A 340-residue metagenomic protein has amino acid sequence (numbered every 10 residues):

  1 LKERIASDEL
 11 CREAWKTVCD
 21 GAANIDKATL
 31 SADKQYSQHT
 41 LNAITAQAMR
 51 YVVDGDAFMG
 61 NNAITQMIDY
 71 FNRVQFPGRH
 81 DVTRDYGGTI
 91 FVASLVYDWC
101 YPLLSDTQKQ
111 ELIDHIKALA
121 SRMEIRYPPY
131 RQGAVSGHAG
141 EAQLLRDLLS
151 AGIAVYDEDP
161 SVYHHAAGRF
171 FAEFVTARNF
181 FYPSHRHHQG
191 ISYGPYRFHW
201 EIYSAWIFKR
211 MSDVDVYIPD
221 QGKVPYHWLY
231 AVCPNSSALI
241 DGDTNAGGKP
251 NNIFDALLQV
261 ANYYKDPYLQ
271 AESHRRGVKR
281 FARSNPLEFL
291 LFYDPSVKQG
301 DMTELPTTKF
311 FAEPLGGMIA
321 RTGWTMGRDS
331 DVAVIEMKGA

Functional and structural regions predicted by a protein language model:
L1-T17: Extreme N-terminal leader/anchor segments
K2-I5, I90, S236: Short amphipathic alpha-helical segments with coiled-coil-like heptad repeat character
A14-C19, N24-V232: Aromatic-lined, polymer-binding surfaces characteristic of secreted/periplasmic polysaccharide-degrading enzymes
Y193-A340: Extended polysaccharide-engagement surfaces of secreted carbohydrate-active enzymes
